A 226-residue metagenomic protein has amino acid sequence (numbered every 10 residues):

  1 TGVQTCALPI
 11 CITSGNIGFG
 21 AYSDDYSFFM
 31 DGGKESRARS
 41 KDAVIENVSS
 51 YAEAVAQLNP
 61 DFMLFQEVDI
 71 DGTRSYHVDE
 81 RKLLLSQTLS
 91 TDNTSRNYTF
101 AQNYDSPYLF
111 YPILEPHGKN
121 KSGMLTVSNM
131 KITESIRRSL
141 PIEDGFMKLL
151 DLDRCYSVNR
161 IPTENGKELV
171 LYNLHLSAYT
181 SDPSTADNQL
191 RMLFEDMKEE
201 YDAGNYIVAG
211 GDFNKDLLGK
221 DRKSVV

Functional and structural regions predicted by a protein language model:
T1-D92, N97-Y111, E115-K121: N-terminal, active-site-proximal structural segment of metallo-dependent hydrolase catalytic domains
G18, D69, Y104-D105, K131-T133 (+2 more regions): Catalytic metal-binding/acid-base residues of hydrolase active sites
K34-K41, V68-G72, L140-K148, H175-S184: Surface-exposed cleft-lining segments at the edges of enzyme active sites
F62, L169, Y206-V208: Short, Asp-centered acidic motifs that coordinate Mg2+ and/or phosphate in catalytic or ligand-binding sites
S86-T91, K119-S135, P162: Conserved beta strand-loop-helix elements of the APE1-like EEP
K121-M124, L152-V158: Short hydrophobic/aromatic beta-strand or adjacent loop that forms the aromatic wall/cage of a ligand/substrate-binding
L149-L152, N159-D187: Metal-dependent phosphoester/phosphodiester hydrolase catalytic core
T180-V226: Metal-dependent phosphoesterases centered on the DNase I-like endonuclease/exonuclease/phosphatase
